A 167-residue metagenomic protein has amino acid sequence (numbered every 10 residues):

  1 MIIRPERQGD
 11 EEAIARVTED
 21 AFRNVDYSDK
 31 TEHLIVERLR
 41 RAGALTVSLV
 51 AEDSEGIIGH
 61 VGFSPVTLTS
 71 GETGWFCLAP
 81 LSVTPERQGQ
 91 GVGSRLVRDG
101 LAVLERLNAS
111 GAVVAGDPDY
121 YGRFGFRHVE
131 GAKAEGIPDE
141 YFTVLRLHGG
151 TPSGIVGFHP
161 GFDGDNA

Functional and structural regions predicted by a protein language model:
I2-I14: A short beta-loop-alpha structural element at the N-terminal edge of CoA-dependent acyl/N-acetyltransferase catalytic
A15, F22-T67: Active-site rim helix/loop that mediates acceptor-substrate recognition in acyltransferases
T46, T73, A109: Short coil/loop residues immediately preceding or within conserved phosphate-binding loops of NTP-utilizing enzyme
L49, G59-V61, F76, L81 (+1 more regions): Conserved GNAT-family N-acetyltransferase fold
V66-L78, Q88: A conserved beta-turn-beta hairpin within the catalytic core of GNAT-like acetyltransferases that forms part
L78, V83, G89-A102, V114: Conserved acetyl-CoA-binding loop-helix of GNAT-fold acetyltransferases
L101-G116, V129: Conserved GNAT acetyl-CoA-binding A-motif
P118, G122-R123, R127-A167: Terminal substrate-recognition subdomain of acyl/acetyltransferases
